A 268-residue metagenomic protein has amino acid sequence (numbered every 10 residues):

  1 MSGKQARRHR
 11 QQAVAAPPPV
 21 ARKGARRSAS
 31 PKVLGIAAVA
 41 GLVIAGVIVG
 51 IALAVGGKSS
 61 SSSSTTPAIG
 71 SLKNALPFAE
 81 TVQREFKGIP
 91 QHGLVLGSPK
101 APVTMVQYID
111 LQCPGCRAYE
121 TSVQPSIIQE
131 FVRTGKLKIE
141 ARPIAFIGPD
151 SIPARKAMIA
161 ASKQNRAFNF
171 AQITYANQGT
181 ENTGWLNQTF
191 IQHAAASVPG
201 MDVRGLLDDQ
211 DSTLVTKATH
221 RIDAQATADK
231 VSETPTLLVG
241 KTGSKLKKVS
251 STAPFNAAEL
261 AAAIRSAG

Functional and structural regions predicted by a protein language model:
S2-S59, A196-G268: C-terminal cap of thioredoxin/glutaredoxin-like
G56-K73: Ser/Thr/Pro/Gly-rich low-complexity linker/stalk segments immediately outside membranes or between
A68-G70, E130, D209: Amphipathic alpha-helical segments that mediate coupling or scaffolding at interfaces
K73-P90: Short coil-to-helix leader/linker segments, especially the first N-terminal amphipathic alpha-helix with its helix
Q83, K100-P102, A154, E233-T234: A structure-centric signal for secondary-structure junctions around beta-strands
F86-V103: A short beta-strand-turn-helix
A101, I109-Q112, R117-A196: Structural alpha/beta surface segment adjacent to cysteine/selenocysteine redox centers across thiol/disulfide enzymes
M105, C113, L237: Conserved S/T- and glycine-rich ATP-binding loop of Class I adenylate-forming
